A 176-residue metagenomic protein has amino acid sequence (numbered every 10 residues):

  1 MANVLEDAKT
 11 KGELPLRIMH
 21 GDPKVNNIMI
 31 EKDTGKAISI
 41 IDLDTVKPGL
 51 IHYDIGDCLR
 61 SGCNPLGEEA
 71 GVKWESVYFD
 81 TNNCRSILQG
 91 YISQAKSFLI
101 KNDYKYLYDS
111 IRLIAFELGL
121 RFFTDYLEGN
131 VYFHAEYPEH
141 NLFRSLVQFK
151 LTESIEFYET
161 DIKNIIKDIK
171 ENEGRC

Functional and structural regions predicted by a protein language model:
M1-D7, L43, S61-N64, S93 (+1 more regions): Conserved helix-loop functional segments at active or binding sites
M1-G21, E31-G35: An alpha-helical support segment within catalytic cores of ATP-dependent transferases
G12, N26-G67: Catalytic activation segment of kinase domains across protein kinase-like and atypical kinase folds
P15, H20, K47, F79 (+1 more regions): Secondary-structure capping and boundary motifs in well-ordered enzyme cores
P23, I30, N83, L107: Active-site capping/gating regions of soluble enzymes
H52-K96, L113-Y132: Active-site activation/catalytic loop segments of kinase-like enzymes and analogous catalytic loops in related
L99-I111: All-alpha amphipathic helical-bundle segments outside canonical DNA-binding/catalytic cores that form hydrophobic
E117-C176: ATP/Mg2+ or Mg2+-diphosphate-binding catalytic cores that bind nucleotide phosphates or diphosphates via glycine-rich
